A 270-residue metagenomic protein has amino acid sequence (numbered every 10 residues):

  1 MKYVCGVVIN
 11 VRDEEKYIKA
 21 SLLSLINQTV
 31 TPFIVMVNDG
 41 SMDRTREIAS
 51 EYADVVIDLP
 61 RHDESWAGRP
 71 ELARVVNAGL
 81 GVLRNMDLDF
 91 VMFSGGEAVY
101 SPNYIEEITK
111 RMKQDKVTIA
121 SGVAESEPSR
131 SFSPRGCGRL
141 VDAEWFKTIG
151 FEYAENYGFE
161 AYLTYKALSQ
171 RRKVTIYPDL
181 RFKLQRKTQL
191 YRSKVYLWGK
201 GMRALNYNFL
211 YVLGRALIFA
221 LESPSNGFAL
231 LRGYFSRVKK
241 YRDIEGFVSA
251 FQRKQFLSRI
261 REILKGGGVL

Functional and structural regions predicted by a protein language model:
M1-S24: N-proximal low-complexity "stem/linker" segments adjacent to membrane-targeting elements
L23-P32: Short, acidic, metal-binding catalytic loop of nucleotide-sugar glycosyltransferases
N38-E47, A98: A conserved acidic beta->alpha catalytic loop
S50-R84: Conserved donor nucleotide-binding strand/loop of the catalytic core
D87-V99: Short beta-strand-to-loop acidic/aromatic patch adjacent to the donor-nucleotide binding site
V99-R130: Conserved donor NDP-sugar-binding/catalytic core segment of glycosyltransferases
N156-Y165: Acidic donor-binding loop at a coil-to-helix junction in glycosyltransferase catalytic cores that engages
K194-L270: Non-catalytic, C-terminal membrane-associated alpha-helical segments of glycosyltransferases
